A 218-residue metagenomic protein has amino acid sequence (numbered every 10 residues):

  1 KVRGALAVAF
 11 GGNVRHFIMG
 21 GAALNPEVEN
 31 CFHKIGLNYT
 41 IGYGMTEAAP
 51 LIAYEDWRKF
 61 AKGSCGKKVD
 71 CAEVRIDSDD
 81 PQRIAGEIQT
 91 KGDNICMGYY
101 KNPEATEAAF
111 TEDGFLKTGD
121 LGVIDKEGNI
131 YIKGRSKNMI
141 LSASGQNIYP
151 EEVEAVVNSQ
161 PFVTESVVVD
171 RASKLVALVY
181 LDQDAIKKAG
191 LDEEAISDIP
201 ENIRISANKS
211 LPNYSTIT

Functional and structural regions predicted by a protein language model:
K1-F60, E73, T164: Gly/Ser/Thr-rich phosphate-binding loop
K1-R15, L181-N208: Alpha-helical "lid/cap" subdomains adjacent to substrate-binding clefts that gate access and reposition the ligand
G21, V74, G128, V157 (+1 more regions): Residue-level signal for inorganic ion chemistry
K68, R75, D80-S142, S159: Conserved ATP-binding/catalytic segment of the ANL
I95, N129-N158, A185-S197, Y214-I217: Adenylate-forming
R135, V169, L178-Y180: Short hydrophobic/aromatic beta-strand micro-patches that form the beta-sheet surface supporting nucleotide- or nucleic
I140, E165, S173-V176, I203-T218: Conserved C-terminal "lid"/linker of ANL adenylate-forming enzymes
